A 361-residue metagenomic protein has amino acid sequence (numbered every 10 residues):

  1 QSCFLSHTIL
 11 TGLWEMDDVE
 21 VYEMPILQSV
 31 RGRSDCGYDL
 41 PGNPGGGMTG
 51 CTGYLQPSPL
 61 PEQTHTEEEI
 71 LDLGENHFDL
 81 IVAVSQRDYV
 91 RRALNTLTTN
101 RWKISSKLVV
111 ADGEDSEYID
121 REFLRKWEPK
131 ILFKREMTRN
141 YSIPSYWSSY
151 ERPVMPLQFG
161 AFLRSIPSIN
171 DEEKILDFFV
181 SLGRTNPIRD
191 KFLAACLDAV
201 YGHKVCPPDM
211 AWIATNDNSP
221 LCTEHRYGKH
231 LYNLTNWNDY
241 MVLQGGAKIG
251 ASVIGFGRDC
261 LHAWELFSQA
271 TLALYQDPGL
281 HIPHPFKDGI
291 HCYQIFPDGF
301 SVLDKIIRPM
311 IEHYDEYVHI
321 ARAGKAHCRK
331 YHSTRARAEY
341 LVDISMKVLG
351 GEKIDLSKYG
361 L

Functional and structural regions predicted by a protein language model:
Q1-S268, L272-D288, V348-E352, L356: Nucleotide-sugar donor-binding catalytic core of glycosyltransferases
I9, Y240-L243, I306, I320 (+1 more regions): Alpha-helical packing segments of well-folded alpha/beta enzyme cores
Q28-R31, F300-V302, I320, G324 (+1 more regions): Catalytic phosphate/metal-binding cores of nucleic-acid and nucleotide-processing enzymes, i.e., regions that mediate
G289-F296: A short acidic/histidine/glycine-rich donor-binding loop in glycosyltransferase catalytic cores
G299-E316: C-terminal "capping" alpha-helix adjacent to the active site of nucleotide-linked donor transferases in cell-envelope
Y314-G350: A charged, aromatic-enriched C-terminal amphipathic alpha-helix characteristic of glycosyltransferases across folds
